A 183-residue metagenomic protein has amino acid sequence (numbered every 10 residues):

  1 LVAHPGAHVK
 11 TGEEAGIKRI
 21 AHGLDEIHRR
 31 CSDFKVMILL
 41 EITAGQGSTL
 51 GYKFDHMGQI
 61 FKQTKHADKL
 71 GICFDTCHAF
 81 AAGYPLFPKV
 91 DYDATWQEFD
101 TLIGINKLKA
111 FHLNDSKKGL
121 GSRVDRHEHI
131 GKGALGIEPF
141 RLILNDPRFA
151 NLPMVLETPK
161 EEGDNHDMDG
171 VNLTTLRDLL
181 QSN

Functional and structural regions predicted by a protein language model:
L1-G71, M168: Active-site acidic/histidine proton-transfer and metal-coordination neighborhood in alpha/beta enzyme cores
H22-D25, F54-N183: Histidine-acidic metal/acid-base catalytic patches
